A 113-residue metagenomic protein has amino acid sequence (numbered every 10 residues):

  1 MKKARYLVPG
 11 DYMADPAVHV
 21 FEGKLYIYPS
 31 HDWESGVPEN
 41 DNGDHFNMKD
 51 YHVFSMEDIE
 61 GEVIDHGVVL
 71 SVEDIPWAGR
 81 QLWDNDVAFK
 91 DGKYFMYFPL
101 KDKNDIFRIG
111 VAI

Functional and structural regions predicted by a protein language model:
M1-I113: Carbohydrate-active catalytic/glycan-binding domains of CAZyme proteins, especially the secreted or lumenal ectodomains
